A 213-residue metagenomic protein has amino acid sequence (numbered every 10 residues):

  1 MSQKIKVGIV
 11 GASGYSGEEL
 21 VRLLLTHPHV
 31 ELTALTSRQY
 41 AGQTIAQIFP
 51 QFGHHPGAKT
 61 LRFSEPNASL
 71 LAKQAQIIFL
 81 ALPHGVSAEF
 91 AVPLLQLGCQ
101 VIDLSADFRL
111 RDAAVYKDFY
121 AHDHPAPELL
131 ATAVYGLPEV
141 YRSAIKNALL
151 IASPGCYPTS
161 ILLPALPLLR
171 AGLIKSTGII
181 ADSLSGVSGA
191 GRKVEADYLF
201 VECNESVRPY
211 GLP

Functional and structural regions predicted by a protein language model:
S2-P213: N-terminal Rossmann-like NAD(P) cofactor-binding subdomain of oxidoreductases, focused on the glycine-rich
